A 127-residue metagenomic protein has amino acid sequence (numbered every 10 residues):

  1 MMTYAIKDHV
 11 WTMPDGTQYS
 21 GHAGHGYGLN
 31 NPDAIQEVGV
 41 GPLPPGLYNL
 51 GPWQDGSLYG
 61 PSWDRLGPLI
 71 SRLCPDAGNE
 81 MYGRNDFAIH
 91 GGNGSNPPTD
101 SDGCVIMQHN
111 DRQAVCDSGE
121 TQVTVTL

Functional and structural regions predicted by a protein language model:
M1-S101, D111-R112, G119-T121, T126-L127: Cell wall/extracellular polymer interaction/catalysis modules
C104: Short cysteine clusters
M107: A conserved hydrophobic position in a structured secondary element of the catalytic/binding core that shapes
